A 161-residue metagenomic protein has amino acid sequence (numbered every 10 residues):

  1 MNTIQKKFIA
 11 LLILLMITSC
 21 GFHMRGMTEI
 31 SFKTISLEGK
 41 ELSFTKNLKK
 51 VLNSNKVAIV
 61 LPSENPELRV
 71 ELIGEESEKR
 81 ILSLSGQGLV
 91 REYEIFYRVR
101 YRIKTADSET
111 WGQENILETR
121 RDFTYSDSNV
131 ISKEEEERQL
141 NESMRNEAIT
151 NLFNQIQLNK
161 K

Functional and structural regions predicted by a protein language model:
M1-I9: Bacterial N-terminal signal peptides that target proteins for export
M16-S19: C-terminal motif of bacterial Sec signal peptides marking the signal peptidase cleavage site
G21-M24: Bacterial signal peptide processing site
E29-I35, N129-K133: Acidic/histidine-rich, surface-exposed loop or edge segments in extracytoplasmic proteins
S31-E76: N-terminal segment of the mature soluble domain
L52, K56, I103-D107, D127 (+1 more regions): Sec/Tat-exported extracytoplasmic proteins
E71-I116, R120-R138, T150: Surface-exposed short loop/turn segments
I131-K161: C-terminal/domain-edge helix-coil "capping" segments
